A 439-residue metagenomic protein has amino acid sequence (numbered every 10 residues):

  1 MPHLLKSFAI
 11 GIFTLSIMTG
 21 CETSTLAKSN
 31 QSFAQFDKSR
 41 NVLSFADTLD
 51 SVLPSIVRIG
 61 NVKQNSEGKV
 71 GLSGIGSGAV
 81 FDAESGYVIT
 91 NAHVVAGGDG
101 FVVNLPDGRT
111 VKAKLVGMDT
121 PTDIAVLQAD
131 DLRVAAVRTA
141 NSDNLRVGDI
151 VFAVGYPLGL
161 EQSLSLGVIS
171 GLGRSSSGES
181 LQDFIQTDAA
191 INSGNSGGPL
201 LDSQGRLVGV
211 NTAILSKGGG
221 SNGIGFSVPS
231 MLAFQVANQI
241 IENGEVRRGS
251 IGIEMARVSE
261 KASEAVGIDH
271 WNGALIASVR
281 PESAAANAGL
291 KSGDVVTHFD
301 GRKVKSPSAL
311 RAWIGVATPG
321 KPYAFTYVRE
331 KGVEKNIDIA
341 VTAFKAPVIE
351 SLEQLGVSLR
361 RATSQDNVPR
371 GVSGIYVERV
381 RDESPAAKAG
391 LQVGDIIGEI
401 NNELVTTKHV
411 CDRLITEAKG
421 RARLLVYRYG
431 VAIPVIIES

Functional and structural regions predicted by a protein language model:
M1-A9: Bacterial N-terminal signal peptides that target proteins for export
A9-G20: Bacterial N-terminal signal peptides
E22-A288, H298-K303, P307-P322, V328-E334 (+2 more regions): Serine-dependent protease modules
V88-I89, A285-K305, A386-H409: Conserved PDZ fold ligand-binding element
I337-A340, P434-E438: Edge beta-strands of extracellular beta-sandwich domains
D366, G374-R421, Y429, E438: C-terminal soluble interaction/assembly domains
